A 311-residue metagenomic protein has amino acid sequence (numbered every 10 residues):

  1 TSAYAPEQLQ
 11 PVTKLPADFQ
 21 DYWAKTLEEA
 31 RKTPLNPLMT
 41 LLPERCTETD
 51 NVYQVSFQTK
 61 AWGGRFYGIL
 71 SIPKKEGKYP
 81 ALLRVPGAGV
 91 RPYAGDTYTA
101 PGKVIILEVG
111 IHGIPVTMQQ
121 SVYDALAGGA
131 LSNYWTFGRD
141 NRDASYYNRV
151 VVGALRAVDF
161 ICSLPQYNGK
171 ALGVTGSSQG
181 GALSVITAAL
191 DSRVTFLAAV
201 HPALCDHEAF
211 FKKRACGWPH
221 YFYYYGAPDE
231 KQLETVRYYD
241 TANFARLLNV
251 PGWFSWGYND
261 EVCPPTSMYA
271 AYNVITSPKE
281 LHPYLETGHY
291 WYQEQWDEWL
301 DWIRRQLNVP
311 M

Functional and structural regions predicted by a protein language model:
T1-K25: Short beta-strand elements
A17-D21, E28-G77: N-terminal cap/lid segment of alpha/beta-hydrolase-fold proteins
R91-V152, A209-C216: Cap/lid segment of the alpha/beta-hydrolase catalytic domain
S132-S178: Gly/Ser-rich "nucleophile elbow"/oxyanion-hole loop immediately N-terminal to the catalytic nucleophile in hydrolases
G181-D229, P283, W291-E294: Hydrolase active-site cap/lid region
D229-F244: Active-site nucleophile elbow and catalytic-triad environment of alpha/beta-hydrolase enzymes
L247-N249, F254-W256, D260: Short beta-strand/loop motif that positions the catalytic acidic residue of the alpha/beta-hydrolase fold
V262, Y269-M311: C-terminal catalytic histidine-bearing segment of alpha/beta-hydrolase fold enzymes
